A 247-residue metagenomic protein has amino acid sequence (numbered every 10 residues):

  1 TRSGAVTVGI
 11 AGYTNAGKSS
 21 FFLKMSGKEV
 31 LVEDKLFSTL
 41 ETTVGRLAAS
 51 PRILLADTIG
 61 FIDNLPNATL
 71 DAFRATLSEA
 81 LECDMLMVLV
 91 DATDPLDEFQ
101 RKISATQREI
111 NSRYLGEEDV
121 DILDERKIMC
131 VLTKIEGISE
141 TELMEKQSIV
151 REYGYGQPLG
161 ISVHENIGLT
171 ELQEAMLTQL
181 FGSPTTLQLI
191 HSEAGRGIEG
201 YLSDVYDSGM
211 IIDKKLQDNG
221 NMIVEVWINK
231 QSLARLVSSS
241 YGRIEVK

Functional and structural regions predicted by a protein language model:
T1-A16, F22-L23, G27, E41 (+1 more regions): C-terminal-of-GTPase-core extension/linker across diverse P-loop GTPases
T1-M85: Conserved G1/Walker A P-loop phosphate-binding module
E33-D34, R52-L55, N64-N67, L96-R101 (+3 more regions): Extended hydrophobic-aromatic, low-complexity segments
F37, A92, L216-D218: Proline- and acidic/polar-enriched loop/turn elements at helix boundaries
A49-R52, F73-Q157: Conserved C-terminal guanine-recognition region of P-loop GTPase G domains, centered on the G4
